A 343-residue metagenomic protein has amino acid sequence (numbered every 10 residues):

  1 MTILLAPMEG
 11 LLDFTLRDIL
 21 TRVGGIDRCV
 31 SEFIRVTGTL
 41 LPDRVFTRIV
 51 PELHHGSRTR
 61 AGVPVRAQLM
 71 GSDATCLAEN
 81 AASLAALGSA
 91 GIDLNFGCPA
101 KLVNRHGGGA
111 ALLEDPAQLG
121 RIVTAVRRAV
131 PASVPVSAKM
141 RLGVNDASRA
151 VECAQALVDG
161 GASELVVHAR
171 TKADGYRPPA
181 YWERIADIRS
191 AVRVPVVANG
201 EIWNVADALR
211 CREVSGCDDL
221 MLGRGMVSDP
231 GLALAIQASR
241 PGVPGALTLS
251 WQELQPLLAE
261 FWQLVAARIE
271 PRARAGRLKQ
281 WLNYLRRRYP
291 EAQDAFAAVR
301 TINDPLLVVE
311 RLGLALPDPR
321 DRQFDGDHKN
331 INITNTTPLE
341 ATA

Functional and structural regions predicted by a protein language model:
I3-L4, E9, T15, A129-P131 (+6 more regions): Alpha/beta catalytic cores of nucleotide-metabolism and tRNA/nucleoside-modifying enzymes
L4, C29-V30, Q68, D93 (+2 more regions): Conserved beta-strand positions in the central sheet of alpha/beta enzyme cores
M8, L12, D73, P99 (+5 more regions): Gly/Ser/Thr-rich beta-alpha loop segments that engage phosphate groups in nucleotides
M8-S83: Glycine-rich, positively charged N-terminal anion/phosphate-binding segment
R22-V23, E79-I92, F96-H106, A117-V194: Alpha/beta enzyme core
E32-V36, I92-K101, A169-T171, E201 (+1 more regions): Glycine-rich phosphate-binding active-site loops on the catalytic face of alpha/beta enzymes
R44-F46, G107-L113: Short glycine-enriched, charge-decorated loop/helix-capping segments at active-site entrances that position
G62-A74, V134-N145, V197: Conserved strand-turn element in the central/C-terminal portion of the radical SAM core barrel that lines
